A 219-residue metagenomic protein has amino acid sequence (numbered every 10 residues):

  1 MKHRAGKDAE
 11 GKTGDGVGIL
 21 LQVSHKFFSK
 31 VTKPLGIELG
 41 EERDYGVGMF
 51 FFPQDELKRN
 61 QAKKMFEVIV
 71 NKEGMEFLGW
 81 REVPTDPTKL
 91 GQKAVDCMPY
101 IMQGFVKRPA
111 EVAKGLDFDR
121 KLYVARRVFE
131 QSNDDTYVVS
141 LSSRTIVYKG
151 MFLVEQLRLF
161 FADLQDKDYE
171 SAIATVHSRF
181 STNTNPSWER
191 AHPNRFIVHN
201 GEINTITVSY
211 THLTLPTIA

Functional and structural regions predicted by a protein language model:
H3-D15, R195-Y210: Conserved phosphate/anionic-ligand binding catalytic regions in large, soluble enzymes, centered on
K7-D8, G14-A172, S178, T182 (+1 more regions): Extended, highly charged
T32, A62, N185-R190, V208-Y210: Short acidic, glycine/serine/threonine-rich loops at helix termini
D168-I203: Internal mixed beta-strand/loop scaffold within catalytic domains of large alpha/beta enzymes
T211-T217: Conserved small/polar residues in nucleotide/adenosyl-binding loops
